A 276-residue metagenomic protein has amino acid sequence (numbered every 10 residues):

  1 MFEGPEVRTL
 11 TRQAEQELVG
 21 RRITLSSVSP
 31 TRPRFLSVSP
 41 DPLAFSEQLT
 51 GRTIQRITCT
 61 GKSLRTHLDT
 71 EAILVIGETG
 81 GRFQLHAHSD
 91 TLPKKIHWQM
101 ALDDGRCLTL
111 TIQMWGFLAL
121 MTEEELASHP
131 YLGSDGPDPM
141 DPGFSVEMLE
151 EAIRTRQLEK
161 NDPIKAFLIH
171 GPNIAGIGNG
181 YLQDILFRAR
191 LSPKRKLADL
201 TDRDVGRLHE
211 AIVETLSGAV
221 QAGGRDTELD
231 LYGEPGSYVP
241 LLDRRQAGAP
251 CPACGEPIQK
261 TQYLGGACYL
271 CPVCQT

Functional and structural regions predicted by a protein language model:
M1-G4, D90, P139, G143 (+1 more regions): Generic detection of long, well-ordered alpha-helical segments
M1-M121: Gly/Gly-Pro- and Ser/Thr-rich, intrinsically disordered tail segments characteristic of DNA damage-repair and tolerance
G4, G51, G61, G80-G81 (+6 more regions): Glycine-centered flexibility motif
R22-A44, A152-T276: Basic, nucleic-acid-binding surfaces and adjacent catalytic neighborhoods in DNA/RNA-processing proteins
I73-G176, Y181-R188: Phosphate/anion-contacting hairpin/loop surfaces
